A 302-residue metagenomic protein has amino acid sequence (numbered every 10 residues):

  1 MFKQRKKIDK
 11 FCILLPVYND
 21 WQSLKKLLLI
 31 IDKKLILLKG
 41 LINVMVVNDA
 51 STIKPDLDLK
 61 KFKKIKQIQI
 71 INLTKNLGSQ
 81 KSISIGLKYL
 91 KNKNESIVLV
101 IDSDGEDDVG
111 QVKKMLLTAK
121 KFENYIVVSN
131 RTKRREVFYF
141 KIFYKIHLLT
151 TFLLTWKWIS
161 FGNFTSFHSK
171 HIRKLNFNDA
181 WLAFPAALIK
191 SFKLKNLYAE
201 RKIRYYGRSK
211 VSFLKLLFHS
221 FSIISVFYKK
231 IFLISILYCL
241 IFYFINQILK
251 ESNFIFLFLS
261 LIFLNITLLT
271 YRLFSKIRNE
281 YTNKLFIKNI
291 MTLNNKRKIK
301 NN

Functional and structural regions predicted by a protein language model:
F2-I8, Q22, K190-N302: Hydrophobic helical membrane-anchoring modules
K10-C12, N43: Cell-envelope/extracellular polymer assembly enzymes that use nucleotide-activated donors
D20-L24, S51, D108: Donor nucleotide-sugar binding loop of glycosyltransferases
D20-L35: Short, well-formed alpha-helical segments that are part of the catalytic scaffolds of diverse glycosyltransferases
G40-S51, I71-N72: Short beta-strand/loop segment that forms part of the nucleotide-sugar
N48-L57, G105-E106: A conserved acidic beta->alpha catalytic loop
L73-K75, Q80-Y89, V100, E106-L182 (+2 more regions): Acceptor/aglycone-binding surface of glycosyltransferases and processive sugar-polymer synthases
K93-I97: Short acidic donor-binding loop at the edge of a beta-strand
